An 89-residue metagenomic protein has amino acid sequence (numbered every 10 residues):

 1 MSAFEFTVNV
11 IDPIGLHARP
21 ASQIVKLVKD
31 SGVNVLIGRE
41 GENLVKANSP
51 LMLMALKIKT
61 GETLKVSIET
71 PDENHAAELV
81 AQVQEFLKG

Functional and structural regions predicted by a protein language model:
M1-S2, N74: Short, charged N-terminal helix-start/capping segments
S2-D12: Short amphipathic
V8, I37, V66-I68: Preference for bulky hydrophobic residues occupying beta-strand positions in well-ordered beta-sheet regions
V10, I14, T70-D72: Short loop or secondary-structure boundary microenvironments that flank and position key functional residues
D12, G41, S67: Conserved short-loop catalytic and cofactor-binding motifs
G15-L36, L44-E62, A77-L79: Amphipathic alpha-helical interaction surfaces in cytosolic regulatory modules
A55-G89: C-terminal structural segments of small proteins and small subunits
